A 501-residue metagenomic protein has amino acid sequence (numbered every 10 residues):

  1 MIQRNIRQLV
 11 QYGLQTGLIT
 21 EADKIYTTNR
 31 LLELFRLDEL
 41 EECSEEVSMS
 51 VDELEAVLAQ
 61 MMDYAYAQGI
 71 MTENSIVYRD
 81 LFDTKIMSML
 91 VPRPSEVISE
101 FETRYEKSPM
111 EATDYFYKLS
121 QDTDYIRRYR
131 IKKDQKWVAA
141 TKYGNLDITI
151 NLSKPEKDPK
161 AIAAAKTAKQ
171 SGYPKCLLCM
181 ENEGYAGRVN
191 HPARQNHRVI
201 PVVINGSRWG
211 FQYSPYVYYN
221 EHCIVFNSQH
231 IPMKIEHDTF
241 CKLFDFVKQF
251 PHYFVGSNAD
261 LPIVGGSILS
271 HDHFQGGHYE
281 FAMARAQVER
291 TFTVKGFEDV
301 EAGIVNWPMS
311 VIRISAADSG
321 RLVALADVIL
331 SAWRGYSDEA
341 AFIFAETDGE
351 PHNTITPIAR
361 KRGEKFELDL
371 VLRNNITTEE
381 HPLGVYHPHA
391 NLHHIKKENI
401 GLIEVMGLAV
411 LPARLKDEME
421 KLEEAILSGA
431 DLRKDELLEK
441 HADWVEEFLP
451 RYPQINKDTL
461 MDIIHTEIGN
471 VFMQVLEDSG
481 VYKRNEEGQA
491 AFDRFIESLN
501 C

Functional and structural regions predicted by a protein language model:
M1-V225, Q229-P232, N306-P308, L322-A326 (+2 more regions): Active-site microenvironments that recognize anionic phosphate/pyrophosphate groups
N196-R198, H230-V255: Helical scaffold of the NTase/Pol beta-like nucleotidyltransferase catalytic core
N227, H273-F274: Generic structural signal marking isolated hydrophobic packing positions within regular secondary structure
D238, V247-S270, G276-S337: Catalytic or ion-translocation cores adjacent to nucleophile or general acid/base/metal-coordination motifs in diverse
P262-I263, F274, E398, E404: Generic detector of intrinsically disordered, low-complexity, polar/charged segments
